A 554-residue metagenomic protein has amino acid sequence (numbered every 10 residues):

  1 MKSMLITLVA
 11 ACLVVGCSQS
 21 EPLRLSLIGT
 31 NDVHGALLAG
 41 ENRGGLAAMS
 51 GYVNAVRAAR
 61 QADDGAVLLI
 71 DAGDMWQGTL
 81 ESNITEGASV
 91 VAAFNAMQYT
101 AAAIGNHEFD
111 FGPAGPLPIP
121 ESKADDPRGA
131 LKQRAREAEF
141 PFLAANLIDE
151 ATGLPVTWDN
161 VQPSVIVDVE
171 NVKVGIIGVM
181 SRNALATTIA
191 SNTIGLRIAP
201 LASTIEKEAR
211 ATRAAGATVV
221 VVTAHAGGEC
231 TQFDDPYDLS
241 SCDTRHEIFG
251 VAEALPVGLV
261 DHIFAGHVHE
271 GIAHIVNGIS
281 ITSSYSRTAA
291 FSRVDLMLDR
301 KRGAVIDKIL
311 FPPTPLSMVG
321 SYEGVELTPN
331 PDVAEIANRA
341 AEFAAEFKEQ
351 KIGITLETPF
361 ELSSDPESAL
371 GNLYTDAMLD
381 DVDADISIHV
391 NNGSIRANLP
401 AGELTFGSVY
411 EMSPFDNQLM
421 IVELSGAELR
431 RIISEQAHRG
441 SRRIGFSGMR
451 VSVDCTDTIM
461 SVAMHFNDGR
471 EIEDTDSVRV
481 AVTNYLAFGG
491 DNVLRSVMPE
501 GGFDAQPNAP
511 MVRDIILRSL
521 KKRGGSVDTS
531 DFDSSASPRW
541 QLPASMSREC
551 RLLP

Functional and structural regions predicted by a protein language model:
M1-M4: Positively charged n-region of N-terminal signal peptides that target proteins for export
I6-V14: Bacterial N-terminal signal peptides
T7-L8, A214, A337: Short, intrinsically disordered, low-complexity terminal segments
C17-S321, T328, D365-A377, L419 (+5 more regions): Acidic, metal/ion-coordinating pockets
L23-S26, G35-L37, N42, S50-Y52 (+2 more regions): Catalytic centers of hydrolytic enzymes
